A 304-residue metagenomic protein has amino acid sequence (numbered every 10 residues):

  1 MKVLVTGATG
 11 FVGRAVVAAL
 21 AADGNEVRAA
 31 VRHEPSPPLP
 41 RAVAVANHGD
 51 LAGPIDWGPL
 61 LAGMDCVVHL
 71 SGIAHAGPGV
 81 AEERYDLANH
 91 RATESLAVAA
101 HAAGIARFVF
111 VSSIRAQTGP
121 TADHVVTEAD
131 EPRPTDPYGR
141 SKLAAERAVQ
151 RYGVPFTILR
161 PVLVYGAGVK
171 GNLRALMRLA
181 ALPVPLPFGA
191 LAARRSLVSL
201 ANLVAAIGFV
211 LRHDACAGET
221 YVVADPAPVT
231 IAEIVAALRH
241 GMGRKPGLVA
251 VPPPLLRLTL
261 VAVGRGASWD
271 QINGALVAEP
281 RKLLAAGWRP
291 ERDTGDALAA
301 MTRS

Functional and structural regions predicted by a protein language model:
V3-D23: N-terminal Rossmann NAD(P)H-binding glycine-rich loop of SDR-like oxidoreductase domains
H48-S95, A99, Q117: NAD(P)H-binding glycine-rich loop region in Rossmannoid oxidoreductase-like domains and their noncatalytic homologs
E94-P137: Conserved Rossmann-fold NAD(P)-dependent oxidoreductase catalytic core, especially the SDR/UDP-sugar
R133-T157: Active-site Tyr-X1-5-Lys
R140, V169-A175, G189-R212, G218-V222: Substrate-positioning beta->alpha
G166, F188-R194, Y221-P228, A237-G243 (+1 more regions): Glycine-rich Rossmann NAD(P)(H)-binding loop
F209-S268, A299-R303: Mid/C-terminal beta-alpha module of Rossmann-like enzyme folds, strongest in SDR-family dehydrogenases/epimerases
S268-S304: C-terminal amphipathic/interface module of NAD(P)-dependent oxidoreductases and related NAD-binding regulators
